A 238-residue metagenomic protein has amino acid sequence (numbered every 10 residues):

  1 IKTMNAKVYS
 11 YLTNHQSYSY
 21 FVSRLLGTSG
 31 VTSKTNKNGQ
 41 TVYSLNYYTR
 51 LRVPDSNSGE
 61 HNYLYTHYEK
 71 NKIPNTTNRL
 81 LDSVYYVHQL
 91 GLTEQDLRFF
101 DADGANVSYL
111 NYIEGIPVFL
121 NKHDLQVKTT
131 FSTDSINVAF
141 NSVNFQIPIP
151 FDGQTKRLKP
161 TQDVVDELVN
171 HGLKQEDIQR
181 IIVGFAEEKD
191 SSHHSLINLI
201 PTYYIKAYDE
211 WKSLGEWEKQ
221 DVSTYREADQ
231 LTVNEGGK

Functional and structural regions predicted by a protein language model:
I1-Q89: Preferential activation on post-signal-peptide N-terminal prodomains/segments of secreted or lumenal proteins
Y63-K238: Extracytoplasmic/luminal low-complexity segments enriched in Pro/Gly and acidic/polar residues that act as flexible
